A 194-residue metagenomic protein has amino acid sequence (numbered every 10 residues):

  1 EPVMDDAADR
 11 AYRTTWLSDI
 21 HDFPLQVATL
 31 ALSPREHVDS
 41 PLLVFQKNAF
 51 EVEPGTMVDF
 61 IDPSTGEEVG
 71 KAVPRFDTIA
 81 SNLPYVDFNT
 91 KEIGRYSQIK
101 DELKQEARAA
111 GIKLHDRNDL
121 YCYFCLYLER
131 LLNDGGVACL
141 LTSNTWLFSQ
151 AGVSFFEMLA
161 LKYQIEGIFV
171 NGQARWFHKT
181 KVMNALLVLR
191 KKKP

Functional and structural regions predicted by a protein language model:
E1-R10: Conserved SAM-binding loop of SAM-dependent methyltransferases across substrates and taxa, primarily the Class I
R10, D39, T180-N184: Short, solvent-exposed loop/turn segments at the edges of secondary structure
A11-R13, S40, V69, P74: Alpha-helical hydrophobic/aromatic positions enriched in membrane-embedded helices and signal peptides
T14-D19: Conserved SAM-binding motif I beta-strand of class I
I20-Q26, S33, A49-G55, T65-P194: Signature of N6-adenine DNA methyltransferases within the class I
T29-S40: Short, conserved SAM-binding/catalytic segment of Class I S-adenosyl-L-methionine-dependent methyltransferases
V38-A49: Conserved SAM-binding strand-loop segment of SAM-dependent methyltransferases
